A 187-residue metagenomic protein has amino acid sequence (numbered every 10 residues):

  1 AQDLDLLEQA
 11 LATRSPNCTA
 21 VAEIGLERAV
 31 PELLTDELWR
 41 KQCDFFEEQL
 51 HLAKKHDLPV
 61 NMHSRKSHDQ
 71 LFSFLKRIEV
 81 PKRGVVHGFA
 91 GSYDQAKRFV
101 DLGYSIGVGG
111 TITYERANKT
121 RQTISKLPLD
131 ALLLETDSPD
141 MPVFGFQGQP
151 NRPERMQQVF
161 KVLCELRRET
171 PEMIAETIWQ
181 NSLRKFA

Functional and structural regions predicted by a protein language model:
A1-L58, L102-S105, G110-E115: Active-site gating/metal-coordination segments in enzymes
N17, K55-P59, K76-R83, K97-G109 (+1 more regions): Glycine-enriched alpha-helix->loop->beta-strand junction motifs that scaffold or abut catalytic
V21, G25, N61, V85 (+1 more regions): Generic enzyme active-site microenvironment
E23, A53, F99, I124 (+2 more regions): Conserved, mostly hydrophobic/aromatic
I24-A29, R65-S67, F89-G91, T111 (+1 more regions): Active-site beta-loop-alpha junctions enriched in small/polar residues
L33-L34, M62-E79, V85-V86, S92-V100 (+1 more regions): Distinct, well-ordered alpha-helical segments
H51-L52, R155-A187: Mid-to-C-terminal alpha-helical segments outside catalytic/metal-binding sites
D130-R152: Short acidic/histidine-rich active-site segments
